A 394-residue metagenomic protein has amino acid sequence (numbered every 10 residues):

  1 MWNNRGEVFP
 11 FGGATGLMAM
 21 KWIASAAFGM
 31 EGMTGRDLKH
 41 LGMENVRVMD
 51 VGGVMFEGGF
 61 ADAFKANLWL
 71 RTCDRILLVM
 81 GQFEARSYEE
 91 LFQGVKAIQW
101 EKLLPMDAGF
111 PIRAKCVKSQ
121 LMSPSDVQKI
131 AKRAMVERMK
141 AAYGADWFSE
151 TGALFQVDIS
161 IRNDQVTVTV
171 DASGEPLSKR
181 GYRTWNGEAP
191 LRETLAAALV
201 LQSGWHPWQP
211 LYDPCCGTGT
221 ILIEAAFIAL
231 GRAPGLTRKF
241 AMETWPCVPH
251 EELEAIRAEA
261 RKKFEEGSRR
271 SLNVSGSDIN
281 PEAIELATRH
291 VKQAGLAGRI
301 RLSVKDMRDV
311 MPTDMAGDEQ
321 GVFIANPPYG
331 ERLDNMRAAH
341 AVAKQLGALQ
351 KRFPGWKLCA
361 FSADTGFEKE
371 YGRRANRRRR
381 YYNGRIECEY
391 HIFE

Functional and structural regions predicted by a protein language model:
G6, G12-G16: Residue-identity detector for glycine
F11, A19-F155: Non-catalytic nucleic-acid substrate-recognition regions in nucleic-acid-modifying enzymes
M20-H40, V54-D74, S125, I161-W208 (+2 more regions): S-adenosyl-L-methionine
A26, D278, S362: Short beta-strand/turn micro-motifs composed of small residues that flank or help shape donor/cofactor-binding pockets
V117-Q120, P176, P328-R332: A short, flexible beta-alpha/helix-coil linker loop
L191-P312, E331-R332, A338: Conserved S-adenosyl-L-methionine
D306-E394: C-terminal catalytic and target-recognition region of SAM-dependent MTase-like enzymes, primarily methyltransferases
